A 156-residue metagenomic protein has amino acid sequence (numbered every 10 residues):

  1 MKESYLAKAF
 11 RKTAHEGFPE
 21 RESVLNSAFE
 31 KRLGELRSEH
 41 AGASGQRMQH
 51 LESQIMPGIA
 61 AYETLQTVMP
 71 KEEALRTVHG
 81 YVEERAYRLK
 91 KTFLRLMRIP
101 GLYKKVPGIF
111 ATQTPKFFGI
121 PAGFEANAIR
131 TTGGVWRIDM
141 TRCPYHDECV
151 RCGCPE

Functional and structural regions predicted by a protein language model:
M1-E84, R88: N-terminal leader/assembly segments
T64-C154: Amphipathic interaction/junction segments at domain boundaries or subunit interfaces
